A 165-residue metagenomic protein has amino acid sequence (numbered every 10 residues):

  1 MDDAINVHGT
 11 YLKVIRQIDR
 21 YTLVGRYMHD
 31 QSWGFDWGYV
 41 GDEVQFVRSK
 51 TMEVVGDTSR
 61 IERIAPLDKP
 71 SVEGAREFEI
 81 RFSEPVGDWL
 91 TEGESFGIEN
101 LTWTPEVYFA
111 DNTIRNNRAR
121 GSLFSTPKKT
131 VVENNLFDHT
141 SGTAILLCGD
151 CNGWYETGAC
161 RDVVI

Functional and structural regions predicted by a protein language model:
D2-V7, L12, R16-Q17, R118-S125 (+1 more regions): Short glycine/acidic-rich loop motifs that flank beta-strands on beta-rich extracellular proteins
Y21-Y27, E62-E92: A generic structural motif
Q31-W33, S95-I98, A119-G121, C151-E156: Short, recurring structural edge motifs at helix starts
S32-E73: Ser/Thr/Gly-rich low-complexity blocks that favor extended beta-strand/coil architectures
D36, N100-L101, P105-E106, I114-N116 (+2 more regions): Low-complexity, polar/charged sequence tracts that form flexible coils or short amphipathic helices and often embed
V86-T104: Surface-exposed interaction regions enriched in Ser/Thr/Asp/Glu that occur as long low-complexity tracts or repetitive
P105-Y108, T126-V132, R161-V164: Short "repeat-start/strand-capping" segments in structured domains, especially the N-termini of parallel beta-helix
